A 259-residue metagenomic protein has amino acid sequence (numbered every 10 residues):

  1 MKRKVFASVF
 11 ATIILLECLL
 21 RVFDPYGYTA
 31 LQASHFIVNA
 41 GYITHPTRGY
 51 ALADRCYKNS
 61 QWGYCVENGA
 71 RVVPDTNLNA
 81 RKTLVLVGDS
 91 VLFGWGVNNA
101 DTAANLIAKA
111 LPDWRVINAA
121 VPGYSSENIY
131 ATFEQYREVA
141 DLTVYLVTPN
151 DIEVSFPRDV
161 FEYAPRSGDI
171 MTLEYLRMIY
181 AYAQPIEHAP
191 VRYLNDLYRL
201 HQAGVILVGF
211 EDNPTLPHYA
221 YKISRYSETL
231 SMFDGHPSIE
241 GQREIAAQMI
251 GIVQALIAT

Functional and structural regions predicted by a protein language model:
K2, S231-T259: Histidine-centered active-site loop/cap adjacent to the catalytic His in serine esterases/O-acetyl transfer systems
K4-R21: Hydrophobic membrane-insertion alpha-helices, especially the h-region of bacterial N-terminal signal peptides
P25-A110, E228: Membrane/wall-proximal cationic-aromatic binding patches
V72-N77, T132-E138, I257: Short amphipathic alpha-helices and their capping/turn segments at secondary-structure boundaries
A80-K82, L111-W114, R137-D141, H201-G204 (+1 more regions): Short glycine/proline-enriched coil/turn segments at helix->beta-strand junctions
V85, F93-Y163: Conserved SGNH/GDSL esterase-like catalytic core that processes O-acyl groups on lipids and polysaccharides
W95, N99, V121, A189 (+2 more regions): Extracytoplasmic/periplasmic, Sec-exported soluble proteins
T148-H236: Serine-dependent acyl-ester chemistry module
